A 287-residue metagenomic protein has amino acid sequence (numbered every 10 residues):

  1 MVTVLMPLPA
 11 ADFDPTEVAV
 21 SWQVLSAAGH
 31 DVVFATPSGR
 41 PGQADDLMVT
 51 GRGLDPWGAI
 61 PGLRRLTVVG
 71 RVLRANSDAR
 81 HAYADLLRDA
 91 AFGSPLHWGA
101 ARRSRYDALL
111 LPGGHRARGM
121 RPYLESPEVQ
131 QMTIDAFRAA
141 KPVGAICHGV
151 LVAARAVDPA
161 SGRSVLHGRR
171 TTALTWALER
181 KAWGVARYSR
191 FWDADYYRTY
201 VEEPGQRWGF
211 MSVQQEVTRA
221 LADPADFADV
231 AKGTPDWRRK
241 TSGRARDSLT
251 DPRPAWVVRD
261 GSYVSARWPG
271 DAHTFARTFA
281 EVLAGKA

Functional and structural regions predicted by a protein language model:
M1-A139, V152-A287: Extended, subdomain-level signal for the structured scaffold at the beginning of enzyme domains
V143: Conserved, well-structured core segments that form or line functional sites
H148-V150: Rossmann-fold NAD(P)-binding glycine/threonine-rich loop
